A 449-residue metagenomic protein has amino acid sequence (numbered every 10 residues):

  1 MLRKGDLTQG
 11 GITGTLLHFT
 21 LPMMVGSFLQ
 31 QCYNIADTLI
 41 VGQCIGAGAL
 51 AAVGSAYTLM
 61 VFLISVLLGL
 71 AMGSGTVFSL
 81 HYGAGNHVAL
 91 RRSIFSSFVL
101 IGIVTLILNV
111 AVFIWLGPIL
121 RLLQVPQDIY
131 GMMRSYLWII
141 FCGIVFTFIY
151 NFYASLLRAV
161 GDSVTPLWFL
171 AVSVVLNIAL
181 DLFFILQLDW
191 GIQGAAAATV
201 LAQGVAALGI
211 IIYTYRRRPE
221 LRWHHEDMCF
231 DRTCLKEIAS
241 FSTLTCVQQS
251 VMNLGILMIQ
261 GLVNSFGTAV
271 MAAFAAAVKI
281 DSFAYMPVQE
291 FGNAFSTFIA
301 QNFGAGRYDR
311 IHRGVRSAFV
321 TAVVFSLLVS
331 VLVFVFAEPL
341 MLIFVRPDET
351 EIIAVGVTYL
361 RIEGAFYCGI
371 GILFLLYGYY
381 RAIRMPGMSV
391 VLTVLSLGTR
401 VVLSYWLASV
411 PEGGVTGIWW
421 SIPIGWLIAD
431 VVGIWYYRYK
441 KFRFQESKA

Functional and structural regions predicted by a protein language model:
M1-T20, F78-G143, Q187-T243, I299-F366 (+1 more regions): Short alpha-helical transmembrane segments in multi-pass integral membrane proteins
Q9, T13-C32, A36, L59 (+8 more regions): Residue-level signal for short hydrophobic patches within transmembrane helices of multi-pass membrane transporters
H18-D37, I139, Y150, S173 (+4 more regions): Transmembrane helical elements of multi-pass membrane transporters/channels
M24, F28, C32, A36 (+21 more regions): Generic alpha-helical transmembrane segments of integral inner-membrane proteins, especially permease/transport modules
F28, C32-L50, L120-Q127, F183-W190 (+5 more regions): Helix-terminus/linker motif at the lipid-water interface of multi-pass membrane proteins
A47-T58, L137, A196, T268-F283 (+2 more regions): Small-residue hotspots at the loop-to-helix junctions and early N-terminal turns of transmembrane alpha-helices
L50-V110, T147-P166, A273-A337, I370-L392: Small-residue-rich hydrophobic transmembrane alpha-helices
A71, I139-R158, P166-V174, A195-I210 (+4 more regions): Short runs within selected transmembrane alpha-helices of multi-pass transporters and secretion channels
